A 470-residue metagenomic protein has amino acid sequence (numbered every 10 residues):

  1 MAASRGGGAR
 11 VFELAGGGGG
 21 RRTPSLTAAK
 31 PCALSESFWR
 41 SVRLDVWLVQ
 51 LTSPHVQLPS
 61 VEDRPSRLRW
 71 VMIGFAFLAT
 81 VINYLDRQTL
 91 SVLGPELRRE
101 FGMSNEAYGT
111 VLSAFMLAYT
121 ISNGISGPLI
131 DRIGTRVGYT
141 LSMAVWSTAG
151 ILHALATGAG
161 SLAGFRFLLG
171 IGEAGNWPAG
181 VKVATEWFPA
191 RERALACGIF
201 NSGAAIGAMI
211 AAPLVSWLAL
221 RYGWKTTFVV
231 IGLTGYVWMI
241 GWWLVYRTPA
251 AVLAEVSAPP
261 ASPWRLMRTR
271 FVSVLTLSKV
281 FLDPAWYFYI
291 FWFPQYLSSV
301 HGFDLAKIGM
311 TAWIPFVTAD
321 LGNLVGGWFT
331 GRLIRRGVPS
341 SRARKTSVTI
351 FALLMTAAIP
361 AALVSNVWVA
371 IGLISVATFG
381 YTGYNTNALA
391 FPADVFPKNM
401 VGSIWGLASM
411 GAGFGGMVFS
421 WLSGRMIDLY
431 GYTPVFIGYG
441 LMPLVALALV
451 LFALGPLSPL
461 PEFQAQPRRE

Functional and structural regions predicted by a protein language model:
P59-P65, A250-T276: Juxtamembrane intracellular "pre-TM" segments in multi-pass secondary transporters
L90-S91, R270-L324, N385, L389: Extracytoplasmic gate region of multi-pass secondary transporters
G102, G134, L155-S161, P189 (+1 more regions): Helix-breaking motifs and short loop linkers at transmembrane-helix boundaries and internal kinks in secondary membrane
I121-T157: Conserved MFS/SLC helix-loop-helix module at the cytosolic interface between two early adjacent transmembrane helices
F165-A204: Cytoplasmic helix-loop-helix junction between adjacent transmembrane helices in 12-TM secondary transporters
F200-L244: Helix-loop-helix hairpin linking two adjacent transmembrane segments in secondary transporters
W243-W264, L460-R468: Flexible cytoplasmic inter-helical loops of multi-pass small-molecule transporters
R342-N387: C-terminal transmembrane helical hairpin of 12-TM major facilitator-type secondary transporters
